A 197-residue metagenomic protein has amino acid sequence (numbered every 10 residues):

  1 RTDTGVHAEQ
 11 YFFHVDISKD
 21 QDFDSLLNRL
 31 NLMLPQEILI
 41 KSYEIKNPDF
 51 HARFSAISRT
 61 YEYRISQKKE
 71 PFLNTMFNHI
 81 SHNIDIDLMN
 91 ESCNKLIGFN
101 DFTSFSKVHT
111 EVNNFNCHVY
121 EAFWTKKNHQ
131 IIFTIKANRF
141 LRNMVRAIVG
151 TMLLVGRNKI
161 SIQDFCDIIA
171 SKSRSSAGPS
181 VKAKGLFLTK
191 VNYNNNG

Functional and structural regions predicted by a protein language model:
R1-G197: Structured-RNA-binding interfaces characteristic of tRNA pseudouridine synthases
